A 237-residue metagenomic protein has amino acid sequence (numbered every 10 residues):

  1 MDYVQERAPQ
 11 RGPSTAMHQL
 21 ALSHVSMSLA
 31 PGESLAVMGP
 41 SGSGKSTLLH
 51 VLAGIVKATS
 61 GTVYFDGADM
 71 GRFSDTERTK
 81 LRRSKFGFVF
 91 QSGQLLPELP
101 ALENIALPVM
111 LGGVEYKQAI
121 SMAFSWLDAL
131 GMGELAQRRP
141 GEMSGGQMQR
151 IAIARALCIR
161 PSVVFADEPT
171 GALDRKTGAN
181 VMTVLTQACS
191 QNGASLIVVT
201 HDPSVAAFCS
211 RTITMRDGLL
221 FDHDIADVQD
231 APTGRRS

Functional and structural regions predicted by a protein language model:
M1-F208, T212-M215: ABC family nucleotide-binding domain
T212-I225: H-loop (His-switch) and adjacent beta-strand-loop-beta switch element of ABC-type ATPase nucleotide-binding domains
V228-S237: ABC ATPase nucleotide-binding domains
